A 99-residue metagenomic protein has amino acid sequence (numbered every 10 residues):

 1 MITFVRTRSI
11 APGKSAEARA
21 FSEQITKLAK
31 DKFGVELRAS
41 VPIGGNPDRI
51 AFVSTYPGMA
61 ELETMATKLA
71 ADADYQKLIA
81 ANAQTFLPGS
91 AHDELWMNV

Functional and structural regions predicted by a protein language model:
M1-V99: Short S/T/G/P-rich N-terminal loop/turn motif that feeds into the first structured element of a domain
